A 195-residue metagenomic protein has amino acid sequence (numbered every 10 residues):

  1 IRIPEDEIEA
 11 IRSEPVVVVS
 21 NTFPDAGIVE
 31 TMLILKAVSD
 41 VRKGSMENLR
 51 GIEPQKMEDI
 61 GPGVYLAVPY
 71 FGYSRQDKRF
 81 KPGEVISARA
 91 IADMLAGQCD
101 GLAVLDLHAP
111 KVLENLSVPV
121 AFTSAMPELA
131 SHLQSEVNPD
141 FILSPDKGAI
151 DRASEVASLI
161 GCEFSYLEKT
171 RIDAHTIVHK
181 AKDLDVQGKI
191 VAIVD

Functional and structural regions predicted by a protein language model:
I1-D195: PRPP-associated nucleotide enzymes
